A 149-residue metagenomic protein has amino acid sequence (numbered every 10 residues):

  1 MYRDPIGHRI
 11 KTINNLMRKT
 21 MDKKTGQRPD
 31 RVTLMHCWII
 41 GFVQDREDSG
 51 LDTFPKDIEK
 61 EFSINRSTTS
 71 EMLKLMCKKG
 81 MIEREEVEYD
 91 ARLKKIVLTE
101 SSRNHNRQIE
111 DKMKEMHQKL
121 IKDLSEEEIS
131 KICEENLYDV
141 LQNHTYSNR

Functional and structural regions predicted by a protein language model:
M1, E127-R149: C-terminal regulatory/oligomerization modules of transcriptional regulators
M1-D30: N-terminal leader segment of winged-helix/HTH proteins
R9, W38-F42, L75, K112: Residue-level recognition of specific faces of alpha-helices
I13, M17, K24, S102-D123 (+2 more regions): Alpha-helical linker/hinge and terminal dimerization helices associated with HTH transcriptional regulators
D22-T68: N-terminal helix-turn-helix DNA-binding core of bacterial DNA-binding proteins
P55, L73-K74: Short, hydrophobic-biased segments on the C-terminal half of alpha helices that form "recognition helices"
K74-K131: Charged, amphipathic alpha-helical coiled-coil/dimerization segments
